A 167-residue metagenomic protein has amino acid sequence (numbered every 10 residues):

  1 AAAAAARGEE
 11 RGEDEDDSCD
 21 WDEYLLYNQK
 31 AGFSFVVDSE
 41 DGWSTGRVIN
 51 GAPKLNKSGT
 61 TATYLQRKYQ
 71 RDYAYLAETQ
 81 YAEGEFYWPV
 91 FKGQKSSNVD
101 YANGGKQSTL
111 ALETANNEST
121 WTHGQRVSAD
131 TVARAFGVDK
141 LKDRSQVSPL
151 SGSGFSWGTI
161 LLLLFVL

Functional and structural regions predicted by a protein language model:
A1-W157: Short, surface-exposed polybasic-aromatic patches that bind anionic ligands, especially phosphate groups
G154-L167: Core alpha-helical transmembrane segments of integral membrane proteins
